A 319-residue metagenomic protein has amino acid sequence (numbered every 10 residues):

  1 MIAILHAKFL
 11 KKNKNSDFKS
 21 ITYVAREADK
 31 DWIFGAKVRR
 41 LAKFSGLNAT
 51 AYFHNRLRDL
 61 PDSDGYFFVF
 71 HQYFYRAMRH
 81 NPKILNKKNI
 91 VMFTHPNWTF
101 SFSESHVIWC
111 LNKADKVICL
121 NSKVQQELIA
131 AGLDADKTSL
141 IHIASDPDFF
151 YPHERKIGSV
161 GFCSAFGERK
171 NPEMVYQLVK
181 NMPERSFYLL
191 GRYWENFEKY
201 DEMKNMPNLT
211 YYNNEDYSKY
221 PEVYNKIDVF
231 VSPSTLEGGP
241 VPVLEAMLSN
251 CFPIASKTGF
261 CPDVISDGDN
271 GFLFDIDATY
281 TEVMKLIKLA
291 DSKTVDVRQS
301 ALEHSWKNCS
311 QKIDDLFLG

Functional and structural regions predicted by a protein language model:
F102, I129-A130, L140-G158: Acidic anion/phosphate-binding donor-loop and adjacent secondary structure in glycosyltransferase catalytic cores
L111, E222-I227: Short alpha-helical donor nucleotide-sugar binding micro-motif in glycosyltransferases
P152-K170, Y176-M182, Y188: Conserved donor-binding/catalytic core segment of Leloir-type glycosyltransferases
E198-E215: Nucleotide-activated donor-binding/catalytic signature segment of Leloir-type glycosyltransferases, i.e., the conserved
T235: Aromatic "clamp/platform" in nucleotide-sugar-dependent glycosyltransferases that forms part of the donor/acceptor
F252-A255: Short hydrophobic beta-strand element within catalytic cores of glycosyltransferases and related nucleotide-activated
D267-G268, F272-A278, L286-D291: Conserved acidic donor-binding segment of nucleotide-sugar-dependent glycosyltransferases
A278, D291-G319: A charged, aromatic-enriched C-terminal amphipathic alpha-helix characteristic of glycosyltransferases across folds
